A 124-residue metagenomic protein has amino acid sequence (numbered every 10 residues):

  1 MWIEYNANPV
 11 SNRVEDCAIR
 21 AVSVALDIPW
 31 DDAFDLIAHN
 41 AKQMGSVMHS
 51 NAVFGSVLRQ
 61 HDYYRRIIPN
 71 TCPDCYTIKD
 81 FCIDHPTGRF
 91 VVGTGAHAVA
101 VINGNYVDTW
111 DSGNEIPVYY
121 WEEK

Functional and structural regions predicted by a protein language model:
M1-E4, G55, H85, A100 (+2 more regions): Extended interaction regions within the primary functional domain
M1-S46, N51-D62: Active-site nucleophile-adjacent alpha helix/oxyanion-hole segment immediately C-terminal to the catalytic cysteine
I3, E15, V107, W121-E122: Intrinsic disorder/low-complexity signal
I3, H61, D74, P117-V118: Intrinsically disordered, low-complexity segments enriched in small/polar residues
A41-A96, I102-D111: Conserved active-site-adjacent core of cysteine acyl-enzyme catalytic domains
D108-K124: Noncatalytic regulatory segments and standalone regulatory/sensor domains
